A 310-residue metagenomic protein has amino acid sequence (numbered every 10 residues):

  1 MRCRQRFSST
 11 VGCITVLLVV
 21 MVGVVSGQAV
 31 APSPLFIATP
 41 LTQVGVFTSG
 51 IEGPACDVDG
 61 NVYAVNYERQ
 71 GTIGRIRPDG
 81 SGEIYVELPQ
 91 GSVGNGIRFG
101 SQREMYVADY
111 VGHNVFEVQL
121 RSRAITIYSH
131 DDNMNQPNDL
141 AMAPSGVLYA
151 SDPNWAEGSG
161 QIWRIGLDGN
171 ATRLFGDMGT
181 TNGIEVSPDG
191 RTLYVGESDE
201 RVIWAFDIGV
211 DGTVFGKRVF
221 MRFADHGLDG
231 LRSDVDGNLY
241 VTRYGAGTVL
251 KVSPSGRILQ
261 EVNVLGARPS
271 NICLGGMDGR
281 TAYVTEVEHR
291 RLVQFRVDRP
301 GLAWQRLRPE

Functional and structural regions predicted by a protein language model:
G12-G23: Bacterial N-terminal signal peptides
A29-F47, K217: A short helix->beta-strand "capping" segment at the edge of beta-propeller domains
T42, E83-E87, T126-H130, R173-G176 (+3 more regions): Beta-propeller fold detector
G45-V62, L88-D109, N114, D131-S159 (+6 more regions): Beta-rich, blade/repeat-based domains predominating in secreted/periplasmic proteins but also intracellular
A64-E83: Beta-propeller domains
T72-G74, N114-F116, Q161-W163, V202-W204 (+2 more regions): A short loop-to-beta-strand structural motif that recurs across blades of beta-propeller domains
I76-S81, Q119-R123, I165-G169, I208-D211 (+2 more regions): Short loop/turn segments that connect beta-strands within beta-propeller blades
N271-E310: Blade-level signature of beta-propeller repeat domains, shared across WD40, Kelch, NHL, RCC1 and BNR/Asp-box propellers
